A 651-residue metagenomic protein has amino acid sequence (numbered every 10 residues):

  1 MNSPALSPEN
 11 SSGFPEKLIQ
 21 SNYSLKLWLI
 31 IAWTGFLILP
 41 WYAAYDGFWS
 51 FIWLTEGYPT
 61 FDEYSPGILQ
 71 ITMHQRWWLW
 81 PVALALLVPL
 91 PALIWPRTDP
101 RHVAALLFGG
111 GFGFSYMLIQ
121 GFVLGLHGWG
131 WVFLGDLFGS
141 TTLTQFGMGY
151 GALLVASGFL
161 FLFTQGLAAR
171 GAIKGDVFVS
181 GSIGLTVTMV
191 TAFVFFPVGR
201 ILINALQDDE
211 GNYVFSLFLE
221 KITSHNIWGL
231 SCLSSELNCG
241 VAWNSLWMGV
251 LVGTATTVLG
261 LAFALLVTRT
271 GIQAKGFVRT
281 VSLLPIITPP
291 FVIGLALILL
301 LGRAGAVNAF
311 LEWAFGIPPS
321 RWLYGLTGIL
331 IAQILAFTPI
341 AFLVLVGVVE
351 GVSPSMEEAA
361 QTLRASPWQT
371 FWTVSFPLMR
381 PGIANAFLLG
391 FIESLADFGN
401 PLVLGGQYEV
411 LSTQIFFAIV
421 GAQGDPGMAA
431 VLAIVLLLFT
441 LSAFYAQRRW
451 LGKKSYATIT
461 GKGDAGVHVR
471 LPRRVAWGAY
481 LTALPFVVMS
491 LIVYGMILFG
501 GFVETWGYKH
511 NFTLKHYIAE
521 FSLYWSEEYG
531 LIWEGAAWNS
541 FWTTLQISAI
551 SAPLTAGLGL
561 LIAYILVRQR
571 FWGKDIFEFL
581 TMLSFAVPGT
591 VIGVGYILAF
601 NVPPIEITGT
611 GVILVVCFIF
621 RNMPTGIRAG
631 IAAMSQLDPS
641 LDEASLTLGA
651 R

Functional and structural regions predicted by a protein language model:
M1-A156: Generic N-terminal amphipathic/basic segments
M1-G35, L90-G109, L154-T186, Q447-L484: Transmembrane alpha-helical segments of polytopic membrane transport and secretion proteins
S24-I52, Q75-W80, F108-H127, Q145-A152 (+8 more regions): Membrane-water interface segments at the C-terminal ends of transmembrane alpha-helices in multi-pass inner-membrane
L219-H225, S366, K454-R470, W506-W525: Juxtamembrane inter-helical linkers in multi-pass membrane proteins
L299, F398-Q423, T505-F512: Glycine-rich helix-loop "coupling/hinge" segments at transmembrane-helix boundaries in multipass transporters
A360-Q361, S645: The alpha-helix within a helix-turn-helix
L363-R364, P377, L648-A650: Glycine/proline-centered hinge or cleavage motifs at structural transition points of membrane proteins
